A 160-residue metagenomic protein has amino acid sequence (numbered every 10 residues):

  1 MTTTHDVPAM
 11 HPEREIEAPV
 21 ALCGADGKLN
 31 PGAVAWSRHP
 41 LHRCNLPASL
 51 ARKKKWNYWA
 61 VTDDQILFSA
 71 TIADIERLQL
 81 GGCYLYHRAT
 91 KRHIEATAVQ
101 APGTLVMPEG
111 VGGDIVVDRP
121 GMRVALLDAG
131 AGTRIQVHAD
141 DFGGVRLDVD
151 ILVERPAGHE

Functional and structural regions predicted by a protein language model:
M1-E160: Targeting-peptide/extracellular-domain and disordered-appendage signature
